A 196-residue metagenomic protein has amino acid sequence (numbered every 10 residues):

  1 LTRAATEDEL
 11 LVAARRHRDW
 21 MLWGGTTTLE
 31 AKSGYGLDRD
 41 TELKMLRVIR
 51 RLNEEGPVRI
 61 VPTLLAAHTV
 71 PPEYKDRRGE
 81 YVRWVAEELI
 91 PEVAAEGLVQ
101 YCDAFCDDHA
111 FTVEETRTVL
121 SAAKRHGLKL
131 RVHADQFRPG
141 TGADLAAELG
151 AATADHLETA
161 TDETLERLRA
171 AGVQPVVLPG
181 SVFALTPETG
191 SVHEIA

Functional and structural regions predicted by a protein language model:
L1-R15, D19-W20, T27-G140: Metal-coordinating catalytic core of metallo-dependent amide/deamination hydrolases
W23, A95-V99, E148-A151, A170: Alpha-helix termination/capping residues and helix-transition junctions
K129-L130, P139-A196: Active-site-adjacent C-terminal substructures of enzyme catalytic domains
